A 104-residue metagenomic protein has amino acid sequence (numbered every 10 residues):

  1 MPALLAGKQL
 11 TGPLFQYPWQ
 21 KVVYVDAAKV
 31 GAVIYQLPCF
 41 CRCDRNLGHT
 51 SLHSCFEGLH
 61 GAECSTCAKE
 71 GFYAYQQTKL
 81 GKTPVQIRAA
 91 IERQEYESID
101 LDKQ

Functional and structural regions predicted by a protein language model:
M1-Q104: Domain-level signature for proteins that mediate thiol-based redox and metal-cofactor handling
